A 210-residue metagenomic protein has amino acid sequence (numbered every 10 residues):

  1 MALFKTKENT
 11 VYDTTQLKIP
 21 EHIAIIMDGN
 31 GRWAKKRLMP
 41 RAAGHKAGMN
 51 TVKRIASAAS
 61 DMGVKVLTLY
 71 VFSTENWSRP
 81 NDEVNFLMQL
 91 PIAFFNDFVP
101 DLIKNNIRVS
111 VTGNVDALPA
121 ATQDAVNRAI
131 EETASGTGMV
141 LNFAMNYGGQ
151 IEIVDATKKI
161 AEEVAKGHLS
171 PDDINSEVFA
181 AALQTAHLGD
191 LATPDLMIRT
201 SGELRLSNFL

Functional and structural regions predicted by a protein language model:
M1-F209: Flexible, compositionally biased loop and terminal segments
